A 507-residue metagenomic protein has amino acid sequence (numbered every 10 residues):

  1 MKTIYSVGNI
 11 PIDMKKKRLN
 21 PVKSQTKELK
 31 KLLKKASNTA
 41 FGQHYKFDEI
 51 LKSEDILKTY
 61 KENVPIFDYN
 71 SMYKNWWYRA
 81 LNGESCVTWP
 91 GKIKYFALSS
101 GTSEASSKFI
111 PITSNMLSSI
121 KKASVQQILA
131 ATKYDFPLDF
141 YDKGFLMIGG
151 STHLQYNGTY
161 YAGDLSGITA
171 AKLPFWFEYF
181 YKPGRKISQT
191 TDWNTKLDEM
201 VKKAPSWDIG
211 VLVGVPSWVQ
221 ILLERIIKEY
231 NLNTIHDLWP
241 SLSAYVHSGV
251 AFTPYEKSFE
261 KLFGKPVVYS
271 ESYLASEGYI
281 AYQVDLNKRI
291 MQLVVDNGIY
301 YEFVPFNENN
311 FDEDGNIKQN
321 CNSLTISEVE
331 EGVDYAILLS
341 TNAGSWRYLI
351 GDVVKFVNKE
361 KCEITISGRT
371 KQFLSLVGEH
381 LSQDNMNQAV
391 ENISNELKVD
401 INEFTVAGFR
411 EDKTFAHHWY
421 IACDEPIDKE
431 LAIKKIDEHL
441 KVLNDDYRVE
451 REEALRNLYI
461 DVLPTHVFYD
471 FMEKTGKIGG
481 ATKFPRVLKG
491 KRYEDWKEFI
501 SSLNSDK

Functional and structural regions predicted by a protein language model:
M1-D48, Y60-K61, N82-G83, T169-K507: Active-site glycine/GP-rich loop and adjacent strand/helix microenvironment that borders small-molecule binding pockets
K27-F96, S107-P111, S119, Q126-D139 (+1 more regions): Active-site diphosphate/adenylate-binding microenvironment
F96-A105, A275-G278, F356: Ser/Thr-glycine-rich phosphate-binding loops at phosphate-binding pockets of nucleotides, nucleotide cofactors
A105-I110, F373-L376: Short small-residue beta-strand/loop micro-motif enriched in glycine and branched aliphatics
S114: Catalytic binding pocket for nucleotide-activated donors in carbohydrate/polymer assembly enzymes
S119-K122, Q126, L381-N385: A general alpha-helical scaffold signature found inside nucleotide-binding enzyme cores
A131-F175: Conserved AMP-binding loop of ANL adenylate-forming enzymes
